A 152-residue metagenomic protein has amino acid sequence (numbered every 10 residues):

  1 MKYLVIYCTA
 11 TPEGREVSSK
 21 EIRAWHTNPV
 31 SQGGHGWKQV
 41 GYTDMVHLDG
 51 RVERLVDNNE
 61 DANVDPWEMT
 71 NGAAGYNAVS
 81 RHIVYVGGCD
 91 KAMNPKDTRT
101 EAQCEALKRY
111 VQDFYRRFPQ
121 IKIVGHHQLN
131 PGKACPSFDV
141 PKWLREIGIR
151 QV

Functional and structural regions predicted by a protein language model:
M1-N63: Short, conserved "active-site rim" segments that organize catalytic pockets and cofactor/ligand binding
M1-T9, G36, D49-V52, V56-N59 (+2 more regions): Basic/polar, cationic surfaces and motifs that engage anionic cell-wall and phosphate/carboxylate ligands
D61-E68, K91: Short, charged helix-to-loop "capping" segments that act as catalytic/coupling loops
E68-G75: Short, surface-exposed beta-strand/loop micro-motifs that present aromatic residues
